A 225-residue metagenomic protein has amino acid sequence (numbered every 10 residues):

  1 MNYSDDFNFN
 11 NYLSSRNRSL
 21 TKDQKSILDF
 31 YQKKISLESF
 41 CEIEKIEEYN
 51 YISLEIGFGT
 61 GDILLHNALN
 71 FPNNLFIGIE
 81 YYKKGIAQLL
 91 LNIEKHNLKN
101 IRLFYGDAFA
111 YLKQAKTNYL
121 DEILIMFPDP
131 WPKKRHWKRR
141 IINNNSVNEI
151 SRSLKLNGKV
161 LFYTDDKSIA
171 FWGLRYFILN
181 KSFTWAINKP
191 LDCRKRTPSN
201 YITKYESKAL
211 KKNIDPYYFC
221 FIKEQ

Functional and structural regions predicted by a protein language model:
M1-I52, D62-L69: S-adenosyl-L-methionine
G57-T60: Class I SAM-dependent methyltransferase "Motif I" SAM/SAH-binding loop
Y82: Conserved SAM/SAH-binding beta-strand->alpha-helix loop
L90-T117: S-adenosyl-L-methionine
K113-E122, F127: A short acidic, Gly/Pro-enriched loop at the edge of an enzyme's catalytic core that lines a small-molecule cofactor
I142-L156: A short glycine-rich, Lys/Arg-flanked "PGG" loop and its adjoining helix->strand segment in the class I
N157-T164: Conserved beta-strand signature within the Rossmann-like core of class I S-adenosyl-L-methionine
R175-Q225: Class I S-adenosyl-L-methionine
